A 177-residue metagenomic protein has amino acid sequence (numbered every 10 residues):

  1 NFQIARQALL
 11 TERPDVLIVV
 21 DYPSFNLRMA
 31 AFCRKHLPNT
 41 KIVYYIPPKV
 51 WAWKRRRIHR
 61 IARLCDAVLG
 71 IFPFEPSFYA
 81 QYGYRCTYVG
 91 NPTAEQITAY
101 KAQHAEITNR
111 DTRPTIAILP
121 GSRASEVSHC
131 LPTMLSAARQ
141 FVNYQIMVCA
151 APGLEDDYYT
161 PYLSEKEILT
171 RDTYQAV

Functional and structural regions predicted by a protein language model:
N1-A105, I118-L131, Q140-F141, A151-E155 (+1 more regions): Active-site and donor-binding regions of nucleotide-sugar-utilizing enzymes
I107-N109: Short secondary-structure boundary/capping segments
D111-A117, Y144-Q145: Charged active-site motifs of nucleotide-sugar-dependent glycosyltransferases
M134: Conserved phosphate-handling catalytic cores of large alpha/beta enzymes
M147-C149: Short beta-strand/loop segment that forms part of the nucleotide-sugar
Y159-T173: Nucleotide-activated donor-binding/catalytic signature segment of Leloir-type glycosyltransferases, i.e., the conserved
V177: Short alpha-helical donor nucleotide-sugar binding micro-motif in glycosyltransferases
